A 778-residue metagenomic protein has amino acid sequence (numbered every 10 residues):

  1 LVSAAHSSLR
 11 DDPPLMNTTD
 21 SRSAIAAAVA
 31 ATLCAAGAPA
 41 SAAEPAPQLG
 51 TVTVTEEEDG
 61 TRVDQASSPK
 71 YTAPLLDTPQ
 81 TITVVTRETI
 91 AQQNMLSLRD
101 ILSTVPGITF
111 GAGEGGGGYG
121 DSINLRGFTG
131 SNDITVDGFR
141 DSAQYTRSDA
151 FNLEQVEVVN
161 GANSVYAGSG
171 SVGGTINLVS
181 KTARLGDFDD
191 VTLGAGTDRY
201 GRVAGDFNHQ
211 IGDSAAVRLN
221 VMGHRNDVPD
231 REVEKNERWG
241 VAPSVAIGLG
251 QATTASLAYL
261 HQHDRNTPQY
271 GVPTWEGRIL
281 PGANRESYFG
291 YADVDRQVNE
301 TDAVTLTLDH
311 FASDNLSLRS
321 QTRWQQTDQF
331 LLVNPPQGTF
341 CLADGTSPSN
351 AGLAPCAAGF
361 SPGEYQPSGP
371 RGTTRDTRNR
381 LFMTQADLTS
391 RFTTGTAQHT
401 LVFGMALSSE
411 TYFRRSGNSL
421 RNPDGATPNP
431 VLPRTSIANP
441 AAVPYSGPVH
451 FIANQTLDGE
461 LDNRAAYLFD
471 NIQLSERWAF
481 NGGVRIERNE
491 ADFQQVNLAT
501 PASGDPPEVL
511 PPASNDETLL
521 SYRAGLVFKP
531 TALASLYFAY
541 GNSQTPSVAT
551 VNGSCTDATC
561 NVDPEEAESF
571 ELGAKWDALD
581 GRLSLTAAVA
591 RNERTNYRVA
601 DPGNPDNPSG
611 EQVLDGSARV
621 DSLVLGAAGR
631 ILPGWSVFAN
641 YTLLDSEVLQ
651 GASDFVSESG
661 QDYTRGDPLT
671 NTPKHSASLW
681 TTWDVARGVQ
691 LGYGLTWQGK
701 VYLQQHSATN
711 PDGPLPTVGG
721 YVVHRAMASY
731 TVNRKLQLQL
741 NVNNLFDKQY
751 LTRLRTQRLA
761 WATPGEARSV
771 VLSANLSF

Functional and structural regions predicted by a protein language model:
N17, T696-S707, S729-F778: C-terminal beta-signal and adjacent terminal beta-strands/loops of Gram-negative outer-membrane beta-barrel proteins
C34, L49-G186, L572: Acidic, small-polar-rich N-terminal luminal/periplasmic segments of exported/outer-membrane proteins
F151-E154, V165-P243, L249-T253, D302 (+1 more regions): Outer-membrane beta-barrel translocator/receptor signature
N226-P229, V241-F311, Q326-N379, G425-G459 (+2 more regions): Acidic/polar loop-and-plug regions of large Gram-negative outer-membrane beta-barrel proteins
G248-G250, N379, Q398-E410, Q455-R594 (+3 more regions): Structural signature of Gram-negative outer-membrane beta-barrels, strongest in the C-terminal barrel of TonB-dependent
T307-Q326, S368-Q495: Face-selective signature of the C-terminal outer-membrane beta-barrel domain
D309-F311, S317-R323, T327-V333, K529 (+4 more regions): Membrane-embedded beta-barrel scaffold of Gram-negative outer-membrane proteins
R591-E593, V613-A708, F746, S773-N775: Gram-negative outer-membrane beta-barrel transporters
